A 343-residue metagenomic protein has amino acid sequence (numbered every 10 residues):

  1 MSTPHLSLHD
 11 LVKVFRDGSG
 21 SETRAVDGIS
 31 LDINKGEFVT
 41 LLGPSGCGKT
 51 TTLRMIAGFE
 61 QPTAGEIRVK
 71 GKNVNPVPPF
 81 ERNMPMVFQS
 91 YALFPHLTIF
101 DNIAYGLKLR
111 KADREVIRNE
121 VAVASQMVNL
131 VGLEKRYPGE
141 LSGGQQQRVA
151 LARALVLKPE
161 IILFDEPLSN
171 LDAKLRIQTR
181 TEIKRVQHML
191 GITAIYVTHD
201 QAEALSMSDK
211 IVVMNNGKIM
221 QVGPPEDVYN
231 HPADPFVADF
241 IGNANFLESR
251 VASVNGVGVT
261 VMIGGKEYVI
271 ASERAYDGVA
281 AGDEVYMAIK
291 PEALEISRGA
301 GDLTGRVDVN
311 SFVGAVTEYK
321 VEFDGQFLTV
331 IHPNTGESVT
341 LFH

Functional and structural regions predicted by a protein language model:
L42-P44: The feature captures the beta-strand-to-loop junction immediately N-terminal to the Walker
A57: Helix-to-loop junction immediately C-terminal to a conserved catalytic motif
T63-E66, V116, N216, E248: Conserved coupling/switch loops of ABC nucleotide-binding domains, chiefly the family-specific signature
G65-N73: Conserved ABC transporter NBD signature motif
E81-P85, Q89-D239: ABC ATPase nucleotide-binding domains
A244, V254-H343: Non-catalytic connector elements of ABC transporters
